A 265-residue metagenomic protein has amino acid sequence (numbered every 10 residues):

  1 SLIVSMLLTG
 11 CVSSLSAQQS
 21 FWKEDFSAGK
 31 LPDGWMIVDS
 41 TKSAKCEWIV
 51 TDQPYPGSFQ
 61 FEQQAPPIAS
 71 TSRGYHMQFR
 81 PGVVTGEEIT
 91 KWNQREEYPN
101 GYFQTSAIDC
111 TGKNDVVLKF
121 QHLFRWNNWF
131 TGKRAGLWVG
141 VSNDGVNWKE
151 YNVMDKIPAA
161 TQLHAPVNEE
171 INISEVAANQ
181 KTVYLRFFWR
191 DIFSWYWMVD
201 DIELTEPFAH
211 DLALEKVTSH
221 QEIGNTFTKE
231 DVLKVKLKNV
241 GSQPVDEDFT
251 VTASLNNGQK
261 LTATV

Functional and structural regions predicted by a protein language model:
S1-F21, E206: Bacterial Sec-dependent N-terminal signal peptides
Q19-E88: Extracellular glycan-recognition surfaces and repeat-rich motifs
F26, F103-S106, C110-N127, L137 (+2 more regions): Extracellular beta-strand-rich recognition modules
T90-K113, V167-E170: Short beta-strands within extracellular/lumenal beta-sheet-rich domains
E96-Y102, F130-G132, R190-P207: Extracellular carbohydrate recognition
T105, G140-S142, S254: Conserved Ser/Thr-centered positions that define the repeating blades of beta-propeller domains
V153-K156, V199-V265: Extracellular/luminal regions of secreted and cell-surface proteins that mediate adhesion/ECM remodeling
I157-L204: Terminal, low-complexity interaction segments
